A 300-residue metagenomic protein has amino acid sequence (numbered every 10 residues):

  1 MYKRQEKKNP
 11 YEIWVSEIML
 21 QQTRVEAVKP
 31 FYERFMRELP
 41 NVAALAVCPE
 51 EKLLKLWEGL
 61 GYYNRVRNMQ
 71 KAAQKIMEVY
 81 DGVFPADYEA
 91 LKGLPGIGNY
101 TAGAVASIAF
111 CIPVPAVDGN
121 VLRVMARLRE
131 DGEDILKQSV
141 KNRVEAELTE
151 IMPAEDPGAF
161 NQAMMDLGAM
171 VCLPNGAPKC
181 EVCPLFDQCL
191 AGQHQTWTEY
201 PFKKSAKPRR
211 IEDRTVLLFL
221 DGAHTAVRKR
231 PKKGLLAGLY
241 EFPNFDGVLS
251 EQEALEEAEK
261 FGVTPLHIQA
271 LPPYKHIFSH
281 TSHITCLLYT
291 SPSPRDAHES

Functional and structural regions predicted by a protein language model:
M1-Q5, Y289-P294, E299: Conserved small/polar residues in nucleotide/adenosyl-binding loops
K3-E181, L185-Q195, I211, G262-T264: Catalytic cores of DNA base-excision repair glycosylases
M19, M164, C183, L217 (+3 more regions): A residue-level signal for conserved active-site and pocket-lining positions in enzyme catalytic cores
V47, Q195-K203, I268-Q269: Short Pro/Gly-enriched beta-strand edge/turn motifs at strand-loop
G103-A106, F245-D246, L287-Y289: Short hydrophobic alpha-helical segments that form membrane-spanning helices or hydrophobic packing faces of helical
T198-F245: N-terminal strand-loop-strand
G238-Y274: The catalytic Nudix box helix
T264-S291, R295: Active-site-adjacent beta-strand/loop module that shapes the phosphate/pyrophosphate-binding cleft
